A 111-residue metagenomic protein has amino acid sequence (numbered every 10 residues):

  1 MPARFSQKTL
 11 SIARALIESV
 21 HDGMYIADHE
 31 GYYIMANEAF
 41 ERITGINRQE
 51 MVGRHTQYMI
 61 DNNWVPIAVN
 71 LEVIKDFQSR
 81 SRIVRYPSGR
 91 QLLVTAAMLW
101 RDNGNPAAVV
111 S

Functional and structural regions predicted by a protein language model:
M1-R4, A107-V110: Signal-transmission coiled-coil "S-helix"-like helices that couple sensory/receiver modules to catalytic effector
P2-I43: Sensory modules in modular signal-transduction proteins
D28, Y86, W100-R101: Short, acidic, Ser/Thr-enriched surface-loop or helix-capping motifs
Y32, Q78, G104-N105: Residue-level signal for well-ordered, solvent-exposed loop/turn and beta-edge residues enriched in charged/polar side
E50-N63: PAS-family sensory/regulatory domains
I60-L93: Terminal output helix/cap of sensory domains in signal transduction proteins
T95-V109: Short loop/turn elements at sensory-signaling interfaces that couple input to output
